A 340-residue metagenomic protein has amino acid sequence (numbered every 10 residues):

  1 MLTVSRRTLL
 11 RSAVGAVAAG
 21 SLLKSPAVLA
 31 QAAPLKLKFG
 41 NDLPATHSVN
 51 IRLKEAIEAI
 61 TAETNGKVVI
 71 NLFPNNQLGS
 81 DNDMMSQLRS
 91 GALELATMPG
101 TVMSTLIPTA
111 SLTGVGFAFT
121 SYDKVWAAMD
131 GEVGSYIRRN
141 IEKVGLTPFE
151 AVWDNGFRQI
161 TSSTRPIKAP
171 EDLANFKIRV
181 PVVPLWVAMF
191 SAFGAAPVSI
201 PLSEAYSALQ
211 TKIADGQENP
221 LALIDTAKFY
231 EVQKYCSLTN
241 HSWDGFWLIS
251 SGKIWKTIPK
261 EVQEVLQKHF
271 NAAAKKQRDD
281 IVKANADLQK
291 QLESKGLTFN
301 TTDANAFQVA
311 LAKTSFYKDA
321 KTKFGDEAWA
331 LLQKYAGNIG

Functional and structural regions predicted by a protein language model:
L2-V4, T8-L23, L29-K124, E132-G340: N-terminal secretory/targeting leader peptides
